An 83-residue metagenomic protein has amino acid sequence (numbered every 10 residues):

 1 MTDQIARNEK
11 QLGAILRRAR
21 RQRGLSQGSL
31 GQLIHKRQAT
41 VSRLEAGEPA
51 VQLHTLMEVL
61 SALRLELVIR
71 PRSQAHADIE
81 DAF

Functional and structural regions predicted by a protein language model:
M1-Q22: A short, Lys/Arg-rich alpha-helix, primarily the initiator
G24-S42: Short alpha-helical DNA-recognition segment
Q52-R70: DNA major-groove recognition helix of helix-turn-helix/homeodomain DNA-binding modules
I69-F83: Short, charged recognition helix plus adjacent turn of helix-turn-helix-like nucleic-acid-binding domains
